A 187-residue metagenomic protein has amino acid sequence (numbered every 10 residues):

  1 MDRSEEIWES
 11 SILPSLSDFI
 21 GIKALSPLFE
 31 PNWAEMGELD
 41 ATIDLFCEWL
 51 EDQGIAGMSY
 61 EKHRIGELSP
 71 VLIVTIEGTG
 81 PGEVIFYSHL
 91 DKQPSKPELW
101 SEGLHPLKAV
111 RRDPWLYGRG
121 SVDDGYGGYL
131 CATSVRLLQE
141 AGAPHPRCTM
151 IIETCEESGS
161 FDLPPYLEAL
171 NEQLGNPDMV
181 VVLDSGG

Functional and structural regions predicted by a protein language model:
M1-R119, L138-H145: Acidic/His- and Gly-rich active-site-bordering loop/insert found across diverse amide/peptide-bond hydrolases
G120-G187: Acidic/histidine-rich catalytic neighborhood of metal-dependent amide-processing enzymes
